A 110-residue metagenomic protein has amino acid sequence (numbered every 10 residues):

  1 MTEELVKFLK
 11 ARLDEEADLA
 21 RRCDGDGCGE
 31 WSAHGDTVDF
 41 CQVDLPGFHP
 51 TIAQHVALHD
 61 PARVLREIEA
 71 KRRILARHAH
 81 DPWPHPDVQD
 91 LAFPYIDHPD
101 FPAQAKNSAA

Functional and structural regions predicted by a protein language model:
M1-F8, P84-A110: Short intrinsically disordered terminal tails
M1-H34, P84: N-terminal secretory-pathway/extracellular module detecting exported/lumenal segments and adjacent signal-anchor/first
R12-R22, D60-D87: Amphipathic alpha-helical oligomerization segments
S32-R63, E69, R73: A short, structured beta-strand/loop element
